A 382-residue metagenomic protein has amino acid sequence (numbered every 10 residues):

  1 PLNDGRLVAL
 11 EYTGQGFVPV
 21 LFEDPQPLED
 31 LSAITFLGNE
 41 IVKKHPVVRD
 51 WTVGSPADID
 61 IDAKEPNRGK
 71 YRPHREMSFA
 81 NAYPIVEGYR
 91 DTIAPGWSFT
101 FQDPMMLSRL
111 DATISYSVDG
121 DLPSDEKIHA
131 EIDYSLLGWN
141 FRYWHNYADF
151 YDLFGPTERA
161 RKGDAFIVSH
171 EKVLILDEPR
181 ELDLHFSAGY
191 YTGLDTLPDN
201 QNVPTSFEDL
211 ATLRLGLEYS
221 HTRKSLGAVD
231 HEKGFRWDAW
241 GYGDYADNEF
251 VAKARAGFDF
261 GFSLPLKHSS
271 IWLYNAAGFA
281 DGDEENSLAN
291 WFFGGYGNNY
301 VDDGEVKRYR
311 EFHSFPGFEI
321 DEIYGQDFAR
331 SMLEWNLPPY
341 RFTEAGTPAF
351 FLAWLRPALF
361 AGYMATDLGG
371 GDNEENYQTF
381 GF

Functional and structural regions predicted by a protein language model:
P1-G5: Blade-terminus and WD-like Trp-Asp/Gly-His loop motifs, strongest in beta-propeller folds
L7-L10: Residue position within the beta-strands of beta-propeller blades
F17-V18, E23-N140, F207-E232, E322 (+3 more regions): Outer-membrane beta-barrel initiation region
V86-G88, F101-D103, I114-G120, L136-G138 (+10 more regions): Transmembrane beta-strands of outer-membrane beta-barrel pores
T92-G96, S115-S117, P123-H129, R161-I167 (+6 more regions): Transmembrane beta-barrel architecture of outer membranes
R109-D111, E131, G138-R142, E181-S187 (+5 more regions): Residue-level detector of the transmembrane beta-barrel scaffold of outer-membrane proteins
P156, V168, Q201-W354, D367-G369: C-terminal outer-membrane beta-barrel translocator/porin domains of Gram-negative envelope proteins and their
